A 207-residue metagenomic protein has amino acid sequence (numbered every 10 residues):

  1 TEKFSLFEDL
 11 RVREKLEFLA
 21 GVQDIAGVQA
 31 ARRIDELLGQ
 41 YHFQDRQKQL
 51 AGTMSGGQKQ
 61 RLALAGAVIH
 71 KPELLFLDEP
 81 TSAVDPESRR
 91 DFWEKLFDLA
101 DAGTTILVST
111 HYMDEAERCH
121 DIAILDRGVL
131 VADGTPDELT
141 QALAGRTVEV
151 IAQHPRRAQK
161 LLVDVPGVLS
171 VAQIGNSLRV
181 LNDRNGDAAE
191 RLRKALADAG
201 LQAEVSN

Functional and structural regions predicted by a protein language model:
E17, G21, V28-R46: Conserved ABC ATPase "signature" region
L50-M54: Conserved ABC ATPase signature
L64, F92: Hydrophobic anchor residue at the start of the ABC signature
K71: Conserved catalytic motifs of ABC-family nucleotide-binding domains
L75-D78: Catalytic Walker B motif of ABC-type/P-loop ATPase nucleotide-binding domains
A144-N207: Short, charged/small-residue-rich alpha-helical element at the C-terminal edge of ABC transporter nucleotide-binding
